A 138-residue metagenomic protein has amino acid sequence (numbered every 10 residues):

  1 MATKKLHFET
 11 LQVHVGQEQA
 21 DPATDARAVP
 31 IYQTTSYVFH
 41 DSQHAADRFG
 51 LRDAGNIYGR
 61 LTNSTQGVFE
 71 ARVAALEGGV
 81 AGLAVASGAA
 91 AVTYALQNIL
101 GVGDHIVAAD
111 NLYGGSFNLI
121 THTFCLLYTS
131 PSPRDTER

Functional and structural regions predicted by a protein language model:
A2-I31: Short conserved active-site loop signatures built around small residues
Q33-V38, S42: Positively charged, low-complexity intrinsically disordered leader regions
D41-A90, G115-H122: Conserved N-terminal alpha-helix of the aminotransferase class I/II PLP-enzyme fold
A75-L76, Y94-V102: Alpha-helix C-terminal capping segments
N98-S116: Conserved PLP-anchoring active-site segment centered on the Schiff-base-forming lysine
T123-L127: Short helix-loop-beta junction
Y128-R138: Single conserved hydrophobic/aromatic residue that forms the stacking wall/gate of nucleotide- or nucleobase-binding
